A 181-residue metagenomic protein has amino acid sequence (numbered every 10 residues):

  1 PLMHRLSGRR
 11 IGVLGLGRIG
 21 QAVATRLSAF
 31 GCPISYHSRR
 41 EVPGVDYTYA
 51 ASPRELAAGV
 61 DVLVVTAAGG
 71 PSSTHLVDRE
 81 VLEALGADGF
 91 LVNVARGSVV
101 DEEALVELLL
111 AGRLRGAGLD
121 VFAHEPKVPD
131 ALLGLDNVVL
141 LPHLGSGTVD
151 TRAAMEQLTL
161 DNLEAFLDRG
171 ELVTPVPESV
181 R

Functional and structural regions predicted by a protein language model:
P1-A22: Glycine-rich NAD(P)-binding loop of Rossmann-like domains
L2, E125-R181: C-terminal helix-to-coil terminal segments
M3-S7, S28, E83-A84: Short, flexible hinge/linker loops that cap or flank conserved catalytic cores
A24, S28, L109-L110, L133: Gly/Ala-rich phosphate-binding loop of Rossmann-like dinucleotide-binding domains, activating on the conserved
G31: Short glycine-rich hinge loops at helix-strand junctions in the catalytic core of two-component histidine kinases
R40-A131: Rossmann-like adenosine-cofactor binding region
